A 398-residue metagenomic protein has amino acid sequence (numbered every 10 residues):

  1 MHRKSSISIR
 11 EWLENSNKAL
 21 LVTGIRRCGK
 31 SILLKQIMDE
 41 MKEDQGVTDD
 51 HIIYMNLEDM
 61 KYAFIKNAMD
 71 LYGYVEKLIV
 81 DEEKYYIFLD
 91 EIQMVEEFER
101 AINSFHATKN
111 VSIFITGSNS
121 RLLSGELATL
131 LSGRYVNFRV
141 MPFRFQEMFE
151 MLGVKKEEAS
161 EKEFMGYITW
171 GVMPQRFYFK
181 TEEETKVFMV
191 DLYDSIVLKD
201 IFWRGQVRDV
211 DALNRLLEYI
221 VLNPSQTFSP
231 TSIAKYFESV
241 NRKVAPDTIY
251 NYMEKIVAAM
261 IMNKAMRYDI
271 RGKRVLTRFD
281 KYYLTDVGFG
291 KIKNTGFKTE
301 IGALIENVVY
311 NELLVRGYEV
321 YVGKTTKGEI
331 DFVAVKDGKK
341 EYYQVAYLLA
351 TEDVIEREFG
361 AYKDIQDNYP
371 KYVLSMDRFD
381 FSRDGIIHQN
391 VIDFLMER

Functional and structural regions predicted by a protein language model:
M1-E14: Pre-Walker A adenine-sensing motif
V22: Hydrophobic anchor at the beta1->P-loop junction of P-loop NTPases
K30: Conserved lysine of the Walker
L34, R144, V309, L313 (+2 more regions): Conserved catalytic cores of phosphodiester-cleaving nucleases, focusing on short active-site segments
I53-E82: Short glycine-rich substrate-engagement loop in P-loop NTPases that contacts/grips substrate
S118-S120, S124-T227, M260: Interdomain motor-coupling "hinge/lid" segment immediately C-terminal to the ATP-binding subdomain of NTP-driven enzymes
E182-K339: Accessory nucleic acid-recognition modules appended to NTPase machines
G323, Y347-I392: Catalytic cores of nucleic-acid endonucleases
